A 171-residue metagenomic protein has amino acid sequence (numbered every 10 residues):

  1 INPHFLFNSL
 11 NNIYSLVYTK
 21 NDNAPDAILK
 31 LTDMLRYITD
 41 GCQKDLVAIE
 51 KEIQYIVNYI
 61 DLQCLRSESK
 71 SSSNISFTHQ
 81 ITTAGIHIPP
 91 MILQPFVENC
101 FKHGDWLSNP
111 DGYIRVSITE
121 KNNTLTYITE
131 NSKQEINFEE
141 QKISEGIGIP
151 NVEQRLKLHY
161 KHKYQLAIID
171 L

Functional and structural regions predicted by a protein language model:
I1-I169: Two-component histidine phosphotransfer core
